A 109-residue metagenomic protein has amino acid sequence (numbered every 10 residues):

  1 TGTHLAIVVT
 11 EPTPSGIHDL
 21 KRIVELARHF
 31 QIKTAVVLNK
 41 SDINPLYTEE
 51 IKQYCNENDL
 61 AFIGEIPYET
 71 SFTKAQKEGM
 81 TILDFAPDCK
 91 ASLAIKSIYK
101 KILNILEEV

Functional and structural regions predicted by a protein language model:
T1-P14: Inter-motif core of Ras-like GTPase G domains
P14-G16, S41: A short, histidine- and acid-enriched strand-loop-helix "catalytic/donor-clamping" loop that lines the nucleotide-sugar
G16-I17, I95: A conditional alpha-helix N-cap/helix-loop micro-motif detector
R28-V109: C-terminal lobe/tail of nucleotide-utilizing enzymes
